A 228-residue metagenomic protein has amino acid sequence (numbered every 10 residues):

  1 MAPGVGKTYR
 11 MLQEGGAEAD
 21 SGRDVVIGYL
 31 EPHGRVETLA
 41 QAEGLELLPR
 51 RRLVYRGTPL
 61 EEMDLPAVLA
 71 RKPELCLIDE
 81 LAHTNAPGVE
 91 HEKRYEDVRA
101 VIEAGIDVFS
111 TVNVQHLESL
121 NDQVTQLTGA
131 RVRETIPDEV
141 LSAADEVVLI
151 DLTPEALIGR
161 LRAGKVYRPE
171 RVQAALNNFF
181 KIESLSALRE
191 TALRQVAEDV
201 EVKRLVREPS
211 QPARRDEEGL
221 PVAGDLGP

Functional and structural regions predicted by a protein language model:
M1-A70: Conserved P-loop
M1-T8, A86-V89, A213-P228: Short, glycine-rich nucleotide/cofactor-binding loops
G4, E31-V36, A82-H83, V108 (+2 more regions): Conserved nucleotide-binding/hydrolysis micro-motifs of P-loop NTPases
D24, K72-L75, A104-S110: Loop/turn-to-beta-strand initiation segments
E80-Y95, S119-D122: Conserved ATPase-coupling elements of RecA-like P-loop NTPase cores
K93-N113, T135-I136: Substrate-engagement module of ASCE P-loop NTPases
S110-A174, N178-K181: Internal gly/pro-rich beta-alpha loop/helix module that stabilizes soluble enzyme cofactors or their anionic handles
R171-G219: Long, charged amphipathic helices and adjacent flexible linkers at domain junctions
